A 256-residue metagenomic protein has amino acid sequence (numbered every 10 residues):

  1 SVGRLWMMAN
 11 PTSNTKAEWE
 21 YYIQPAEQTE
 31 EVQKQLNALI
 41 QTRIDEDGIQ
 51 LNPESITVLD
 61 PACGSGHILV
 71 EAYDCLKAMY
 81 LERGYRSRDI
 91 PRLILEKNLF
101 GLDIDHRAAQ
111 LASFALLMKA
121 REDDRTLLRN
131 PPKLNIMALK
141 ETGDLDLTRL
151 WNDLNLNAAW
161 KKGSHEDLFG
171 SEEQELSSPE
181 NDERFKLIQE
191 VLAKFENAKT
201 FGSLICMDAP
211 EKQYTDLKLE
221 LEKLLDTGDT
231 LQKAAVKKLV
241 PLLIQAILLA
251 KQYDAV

Functional and structural regions predicted by a protein language model:
S1-A255: SAM-dependent methyltransferase catalytic region
